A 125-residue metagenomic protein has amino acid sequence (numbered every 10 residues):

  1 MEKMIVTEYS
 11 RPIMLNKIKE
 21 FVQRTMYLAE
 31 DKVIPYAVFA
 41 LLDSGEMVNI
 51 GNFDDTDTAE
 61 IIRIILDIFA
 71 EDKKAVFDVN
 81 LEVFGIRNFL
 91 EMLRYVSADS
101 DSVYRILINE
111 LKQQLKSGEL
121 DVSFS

Functional and structural regions predicted by a protein language model:
M1-P12, N16, E20-S125: Eukaryotic intrinsically disordered, low-complexity regulatory linkers and tails enriched in Ser/Thr/Pro
